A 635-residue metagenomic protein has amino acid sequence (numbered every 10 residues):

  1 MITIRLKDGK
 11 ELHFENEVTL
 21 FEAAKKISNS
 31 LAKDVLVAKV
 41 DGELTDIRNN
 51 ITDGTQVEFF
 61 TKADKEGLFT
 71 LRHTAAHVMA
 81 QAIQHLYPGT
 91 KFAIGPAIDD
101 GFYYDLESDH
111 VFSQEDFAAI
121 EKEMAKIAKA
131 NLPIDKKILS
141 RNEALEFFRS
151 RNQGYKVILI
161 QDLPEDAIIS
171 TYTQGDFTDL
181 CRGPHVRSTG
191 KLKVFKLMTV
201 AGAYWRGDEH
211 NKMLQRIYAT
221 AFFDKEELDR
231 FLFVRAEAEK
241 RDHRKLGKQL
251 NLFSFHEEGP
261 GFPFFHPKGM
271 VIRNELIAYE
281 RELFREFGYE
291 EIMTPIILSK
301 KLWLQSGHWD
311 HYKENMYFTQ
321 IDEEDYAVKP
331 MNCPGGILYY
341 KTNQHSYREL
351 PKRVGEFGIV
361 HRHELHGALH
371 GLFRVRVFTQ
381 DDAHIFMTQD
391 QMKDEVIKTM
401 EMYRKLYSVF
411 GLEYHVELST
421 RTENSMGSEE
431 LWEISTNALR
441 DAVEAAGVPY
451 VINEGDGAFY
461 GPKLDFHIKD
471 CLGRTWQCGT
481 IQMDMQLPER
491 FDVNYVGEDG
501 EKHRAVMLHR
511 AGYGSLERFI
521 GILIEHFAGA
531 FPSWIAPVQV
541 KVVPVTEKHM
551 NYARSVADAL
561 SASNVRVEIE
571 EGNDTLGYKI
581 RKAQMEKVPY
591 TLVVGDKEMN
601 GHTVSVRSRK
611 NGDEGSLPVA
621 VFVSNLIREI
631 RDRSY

Functional and structural regions predicted by a protein language model:
M1-A93, I98-Y635: NTP/phosphate- and nucleic-acid-binding module
